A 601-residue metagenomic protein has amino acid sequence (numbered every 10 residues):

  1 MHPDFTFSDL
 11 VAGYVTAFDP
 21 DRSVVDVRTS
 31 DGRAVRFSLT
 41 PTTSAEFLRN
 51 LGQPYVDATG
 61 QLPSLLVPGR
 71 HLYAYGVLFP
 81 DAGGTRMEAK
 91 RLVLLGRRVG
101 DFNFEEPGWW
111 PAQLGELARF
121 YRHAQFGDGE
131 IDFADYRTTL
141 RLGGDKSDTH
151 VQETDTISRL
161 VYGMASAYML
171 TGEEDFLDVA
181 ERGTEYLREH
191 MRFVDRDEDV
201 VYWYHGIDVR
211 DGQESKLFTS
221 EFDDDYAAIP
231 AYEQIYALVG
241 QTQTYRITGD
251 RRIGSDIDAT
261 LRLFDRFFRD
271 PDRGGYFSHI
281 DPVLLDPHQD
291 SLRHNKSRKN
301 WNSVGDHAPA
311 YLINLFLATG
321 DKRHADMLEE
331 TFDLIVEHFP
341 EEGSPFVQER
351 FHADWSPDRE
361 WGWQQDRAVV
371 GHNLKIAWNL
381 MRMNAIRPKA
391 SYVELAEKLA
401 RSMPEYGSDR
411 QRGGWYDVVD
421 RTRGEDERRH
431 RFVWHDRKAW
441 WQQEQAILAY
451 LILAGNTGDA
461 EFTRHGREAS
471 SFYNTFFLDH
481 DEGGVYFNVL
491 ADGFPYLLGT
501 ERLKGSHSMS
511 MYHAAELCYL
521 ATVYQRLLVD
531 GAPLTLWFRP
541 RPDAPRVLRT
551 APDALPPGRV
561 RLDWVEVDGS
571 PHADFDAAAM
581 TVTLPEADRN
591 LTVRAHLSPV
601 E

Functional and structural regions predicted by a protein language model:
H2-E601: Glycan-recognition and catalytic cores of secretory/periplasmic carbohydrate-active enzymes
